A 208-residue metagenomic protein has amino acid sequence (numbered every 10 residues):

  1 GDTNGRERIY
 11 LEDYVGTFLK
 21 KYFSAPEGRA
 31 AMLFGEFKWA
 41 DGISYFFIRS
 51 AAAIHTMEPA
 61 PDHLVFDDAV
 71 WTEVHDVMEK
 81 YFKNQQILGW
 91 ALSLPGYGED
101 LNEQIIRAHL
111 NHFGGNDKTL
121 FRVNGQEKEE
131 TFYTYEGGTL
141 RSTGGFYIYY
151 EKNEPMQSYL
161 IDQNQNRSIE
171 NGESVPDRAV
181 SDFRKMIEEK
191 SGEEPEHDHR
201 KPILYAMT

Functional and structural regions predicted by a protein language model:
G1-G89, P95-F183, A206-T208: N-terminal beta-strand/alpha-helix entry module and adjacent surface of metal-dependent catalytic domains
E189-T208: C-terminal single-pass membrane-anchor helix
